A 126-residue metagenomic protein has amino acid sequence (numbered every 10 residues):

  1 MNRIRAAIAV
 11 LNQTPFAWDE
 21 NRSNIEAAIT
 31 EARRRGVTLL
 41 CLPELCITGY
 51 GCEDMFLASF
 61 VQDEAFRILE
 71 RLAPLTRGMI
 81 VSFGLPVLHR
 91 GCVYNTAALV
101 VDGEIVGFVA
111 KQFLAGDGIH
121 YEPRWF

Functional and structural regions predicted by a protein language model:
M1-F126: Enzyme catalytic cores with a strong preference for nitrogen-chemistry domains
